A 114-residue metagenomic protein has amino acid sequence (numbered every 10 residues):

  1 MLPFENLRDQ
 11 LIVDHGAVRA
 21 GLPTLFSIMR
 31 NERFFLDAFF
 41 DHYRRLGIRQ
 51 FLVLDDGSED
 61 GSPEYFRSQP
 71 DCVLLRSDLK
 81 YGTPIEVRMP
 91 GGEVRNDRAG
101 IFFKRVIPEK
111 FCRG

Functional and structural regions predicted by a protein language model:
L2-T24, G61-C112: Active-site-proximal specificity loops/subdomain of glycosyltransferases
P23, H42, D55: An amphipathic, hydrophobic-aromatic interaction surface with interspersed Lys/Arg that forms lipid/phosphate-bearing
T24-F26, F51-L52: A structural signal for isolated positions on well-ordered beta-strands in alpha/beta enzyme cores
S27-A38, G57: Active-site beta-to-alpha loop of glycosyltransferases that engages the nucleotide-sugar donor
F40-D41, P63: SAM cofactor-binding core of SAM-dependent methyltransferases, primarily the Rossmann-like beta-alpha-beta module
D41-Q50: Short, acidic, metal-binding catalytic loop of nucleotide-sugar glycosyltransferases
R49-G57, R76-D78: Short beta-strand/loop segment that forms part of the nucleotide-sugar
